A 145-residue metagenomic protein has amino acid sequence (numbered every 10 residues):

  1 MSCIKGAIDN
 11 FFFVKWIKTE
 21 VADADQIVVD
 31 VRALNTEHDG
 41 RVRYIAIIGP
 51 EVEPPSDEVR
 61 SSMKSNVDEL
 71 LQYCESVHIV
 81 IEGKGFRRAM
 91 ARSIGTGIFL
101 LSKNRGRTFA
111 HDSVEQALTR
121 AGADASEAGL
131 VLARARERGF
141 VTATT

Functional and structural regions predicted by a protein language model:
M1-T145: Amphipathic, Lys/Arg-enriched alpha-helical "gate/interface" segment within cytosolic domains that mediates
